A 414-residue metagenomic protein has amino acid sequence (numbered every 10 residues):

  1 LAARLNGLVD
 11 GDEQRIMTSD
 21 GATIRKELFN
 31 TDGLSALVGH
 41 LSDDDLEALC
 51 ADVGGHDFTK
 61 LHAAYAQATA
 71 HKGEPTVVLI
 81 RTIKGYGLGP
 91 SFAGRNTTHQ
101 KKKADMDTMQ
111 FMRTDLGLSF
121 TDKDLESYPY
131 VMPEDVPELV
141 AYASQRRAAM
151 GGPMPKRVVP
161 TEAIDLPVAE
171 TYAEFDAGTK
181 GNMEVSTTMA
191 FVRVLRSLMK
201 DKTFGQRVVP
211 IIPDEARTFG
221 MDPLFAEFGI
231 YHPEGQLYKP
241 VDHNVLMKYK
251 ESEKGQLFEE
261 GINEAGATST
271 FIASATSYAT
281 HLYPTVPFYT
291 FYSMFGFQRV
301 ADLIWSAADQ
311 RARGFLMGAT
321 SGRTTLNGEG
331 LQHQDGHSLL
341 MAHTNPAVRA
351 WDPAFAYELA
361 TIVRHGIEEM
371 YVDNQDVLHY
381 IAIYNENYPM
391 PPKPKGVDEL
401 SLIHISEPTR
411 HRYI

Functional and structural regions predicted by a protein language model:
L1-A177: Long, well-ordered, tryptophan-enriched scaffold segments
L34-L37, S42-G55, T59-A63, Y128-S401: Thiamine diphosphate
I83, E215, P408: Hydrophobic pocket-lining residues within nucleotide cofactor-binding pockets
T114, V363-I367, R412-Y413: Short alpha-helical interface patches
I403-I414: Single conserved hydrophobic/aromatic residue that forms the stacking wall/gate of nucleotide- or nucleobase-binding
